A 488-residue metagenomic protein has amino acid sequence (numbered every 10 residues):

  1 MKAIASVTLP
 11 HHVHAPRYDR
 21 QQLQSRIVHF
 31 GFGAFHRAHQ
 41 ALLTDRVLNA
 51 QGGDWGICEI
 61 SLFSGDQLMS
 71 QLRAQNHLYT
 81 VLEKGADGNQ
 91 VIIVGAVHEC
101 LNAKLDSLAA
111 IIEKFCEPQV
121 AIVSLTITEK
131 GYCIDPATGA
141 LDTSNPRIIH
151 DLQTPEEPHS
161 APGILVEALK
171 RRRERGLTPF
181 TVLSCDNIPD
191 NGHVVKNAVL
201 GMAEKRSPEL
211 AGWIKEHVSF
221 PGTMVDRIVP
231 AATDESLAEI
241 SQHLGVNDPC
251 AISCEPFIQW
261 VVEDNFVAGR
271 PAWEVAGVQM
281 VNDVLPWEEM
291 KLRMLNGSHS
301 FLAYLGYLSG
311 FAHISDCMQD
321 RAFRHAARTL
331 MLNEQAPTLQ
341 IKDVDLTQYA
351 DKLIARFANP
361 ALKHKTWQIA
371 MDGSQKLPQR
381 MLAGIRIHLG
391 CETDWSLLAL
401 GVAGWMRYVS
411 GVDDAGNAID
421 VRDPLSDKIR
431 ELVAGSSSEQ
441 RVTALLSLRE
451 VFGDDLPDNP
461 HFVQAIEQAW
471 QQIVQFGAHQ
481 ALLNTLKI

Functional and structural regions predicted by a protein language model:
M1-I488: Substrate/ligand-engaging "lid" and interaction regions
